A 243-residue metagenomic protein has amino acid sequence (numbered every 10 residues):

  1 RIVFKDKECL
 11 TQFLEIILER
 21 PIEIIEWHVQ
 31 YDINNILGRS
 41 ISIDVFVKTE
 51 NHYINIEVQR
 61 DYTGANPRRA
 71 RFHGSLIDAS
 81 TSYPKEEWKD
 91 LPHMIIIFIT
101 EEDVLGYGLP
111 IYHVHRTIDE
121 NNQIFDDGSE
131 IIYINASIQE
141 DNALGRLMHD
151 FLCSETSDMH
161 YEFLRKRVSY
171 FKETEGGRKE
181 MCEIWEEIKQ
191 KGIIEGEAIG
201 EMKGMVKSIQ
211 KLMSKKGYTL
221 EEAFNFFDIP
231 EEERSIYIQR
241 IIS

Functional and structural regions predicted by a protein language model:
R1-D127, E140-N142, E195, I236: Accessory alpha/beta interaction modules
G38, P110-I118, I132-A136, Y161-L164 (+1 more regions): Short, functional N-terminal and low-complexity linear motifs
V47, I99, I134, N225-D228: Compositionally biased, low-structure terminal segments
E50-Q59, Q139, A143-S243: Short, charged alpha-helical interaction segments and adjacent helix-coil junctions
F72-H73, Y112, Y133, Y218 (+2 more regions): Aromatic side chains
F98-E101, N135-A136, K172: Pocket-edge structural micro-motifs
I118-D127, I132, S137, L147 (+1 more regions): Low-complexity, glycine/alanine/valine/leucine- and proline-rich hydrophobic stretches
